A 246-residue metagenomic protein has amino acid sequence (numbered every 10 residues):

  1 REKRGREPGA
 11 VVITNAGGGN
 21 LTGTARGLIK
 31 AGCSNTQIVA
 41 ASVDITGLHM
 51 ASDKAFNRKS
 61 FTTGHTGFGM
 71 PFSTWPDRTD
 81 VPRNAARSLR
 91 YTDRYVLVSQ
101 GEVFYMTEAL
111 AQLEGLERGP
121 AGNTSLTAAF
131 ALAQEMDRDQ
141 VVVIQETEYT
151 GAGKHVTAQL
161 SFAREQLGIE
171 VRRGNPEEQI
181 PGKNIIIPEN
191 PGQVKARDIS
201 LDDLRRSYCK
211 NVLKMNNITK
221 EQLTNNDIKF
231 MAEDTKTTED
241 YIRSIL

Functional and structural regions predicted by a protein language model:
R1-N35: Glycine-rich ThDP/TPP pyrophosphate-binding loop and its adjacent helix/strand module within ThDP-dependent enzymes
R4, K30-E117, Q159-S244: Active-site/ligand-binding loops adjacent to catalytic centers
R6, E102-L113, G122, L126-Q140 (+1 more regions): Non-transmembrane, aqueous-exposed alpha-helical and coiled segments at domain scale
G9, D93, Q140: Conserved acidic residues
V11-V12, R26-L28, V39, T107 (+4 more regions): Aromatic-residue detector
I13-N15, A40-S42, V143-T147: Short beta-strand segments
N15-A25, L48-M50, A121-A129, A152-G153: Short glycine/serine/threonine-rich phosphate/pyrophosphate-binding segments that cradle anionic phosphate groups
D137-R172: C-terminal, active-site-flanking charged/polar segments
